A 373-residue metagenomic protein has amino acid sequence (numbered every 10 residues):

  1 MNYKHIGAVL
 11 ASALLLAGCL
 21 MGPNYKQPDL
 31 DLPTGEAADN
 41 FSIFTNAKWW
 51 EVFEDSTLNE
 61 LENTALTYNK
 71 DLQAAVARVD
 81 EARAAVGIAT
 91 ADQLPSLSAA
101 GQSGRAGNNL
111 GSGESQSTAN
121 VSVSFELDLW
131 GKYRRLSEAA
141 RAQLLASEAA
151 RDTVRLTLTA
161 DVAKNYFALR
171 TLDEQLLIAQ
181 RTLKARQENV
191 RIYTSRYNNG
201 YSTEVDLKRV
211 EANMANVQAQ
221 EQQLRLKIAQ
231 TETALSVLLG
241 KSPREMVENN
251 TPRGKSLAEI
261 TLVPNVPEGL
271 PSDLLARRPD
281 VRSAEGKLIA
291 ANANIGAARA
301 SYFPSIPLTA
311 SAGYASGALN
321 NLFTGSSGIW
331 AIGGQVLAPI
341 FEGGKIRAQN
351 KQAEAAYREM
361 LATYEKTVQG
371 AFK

Functional and structural regions predicted by a protein language model:
N2, Y133, A149-L270: Periplasmic alpha-helical coiled-coil/stalk elements that build and connect Gram-negative outer-membrane
N2-T67, R141, R225-A276, R282 (+2 more regions): Terminal intrinsically disordered/low-complexity segments used for targeting and assembly
G18, L94-S96, D128, Q230 (+1 more regions): Strand-connecting loop/turn motifs
P23, P28, P95, A219 (+4 more regions): Proline-centered helix-kink/hinge sites
D39-N40, F44-F53, L58, N63 (+5 more regions): Small/polar, glycine/serine/threonine/aspartate-rich low-complexity segments that form flexible
T57-A100, S115, E126: Intrinsically disordered, glycine/charged-rich N-terminal periplasmic/extracytoplasmic linker segments that lie
Q73-A74, T90-A91, L127-R155, V205 (+5 more regions): Sec/SRP-type N-terminal targeting helices
A74-A89, V154, A160-R181, A185-V190 (+5 more regions): Amphipathic alpha-helical coiled-coil segments
